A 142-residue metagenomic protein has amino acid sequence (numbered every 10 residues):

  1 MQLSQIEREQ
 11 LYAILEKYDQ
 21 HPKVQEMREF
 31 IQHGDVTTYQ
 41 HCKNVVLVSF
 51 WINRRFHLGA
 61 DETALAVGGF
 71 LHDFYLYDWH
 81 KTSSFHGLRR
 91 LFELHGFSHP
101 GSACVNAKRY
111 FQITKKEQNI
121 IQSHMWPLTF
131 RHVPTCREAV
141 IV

Functional and structural regions predicted by a protein language model:
M1-V142: Metal-dependent phosphohydrolase cores
